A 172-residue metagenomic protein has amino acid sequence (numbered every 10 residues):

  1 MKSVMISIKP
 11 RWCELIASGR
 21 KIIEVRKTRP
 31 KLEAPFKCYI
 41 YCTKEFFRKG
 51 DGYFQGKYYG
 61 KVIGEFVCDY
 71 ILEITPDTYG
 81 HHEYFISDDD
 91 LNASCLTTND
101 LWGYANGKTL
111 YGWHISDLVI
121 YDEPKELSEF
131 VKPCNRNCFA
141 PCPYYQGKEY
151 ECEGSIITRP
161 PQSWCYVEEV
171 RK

Functional and structural regions predicted by a protein language model:
M1-K172: Structured alpha/beta reader/binder surfaces that contact nucleic acids or chromatin modification marks
